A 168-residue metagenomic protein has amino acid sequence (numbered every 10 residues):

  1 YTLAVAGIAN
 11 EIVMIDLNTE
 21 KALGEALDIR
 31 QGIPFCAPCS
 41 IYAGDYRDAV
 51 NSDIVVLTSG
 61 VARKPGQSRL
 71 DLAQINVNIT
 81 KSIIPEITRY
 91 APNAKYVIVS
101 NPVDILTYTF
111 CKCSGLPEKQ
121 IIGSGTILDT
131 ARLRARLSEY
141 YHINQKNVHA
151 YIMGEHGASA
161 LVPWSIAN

Functional and structural regions predicted by a protein language model:
Y1-V5, Q31, P85, K112 (+1 more regions): Short, well-ordered alpha-helices that flank and scaffold nucleotide-derived cofactor binding pockets
V5-E11, G115-P117: Conserved S-adenosyl-L-methionine
E11, I15-S52, Q67: Conserved N-terminal Rossmann-fold NAD(P) cofactor-binding segment
V55-L57, I98-V99: Redox-cofactor binding/interface segments in oxidoreductases and associated redox assembly factors
S59-V61: Conserved NAD(P)H cofactor-binding loop of Rossmann-fold oxidoreductase domains
R69-R134: Rossmann-like NAD(P)(H) cofactor-binding subdomain of soluble oxidoreductases
K119-Q120, G125-N168: Active-site-lining helix/loop region of Rossmann-like oxidoreductase modules
